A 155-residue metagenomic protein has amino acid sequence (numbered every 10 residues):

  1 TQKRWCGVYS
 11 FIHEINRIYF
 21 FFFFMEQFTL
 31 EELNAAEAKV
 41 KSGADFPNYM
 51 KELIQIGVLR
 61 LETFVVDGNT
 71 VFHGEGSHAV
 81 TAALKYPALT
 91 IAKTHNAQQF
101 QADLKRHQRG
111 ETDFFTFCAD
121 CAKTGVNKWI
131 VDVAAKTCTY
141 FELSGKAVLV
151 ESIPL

Functional and structural regions predicted by a protein language model:
Y9-F24: Short, Lys/Arg-enriched N-terminal segments with co-localized hydrophobic residues within the first ~10-30 amino acids
M25-V58: Long, hydrophobic N-terminal alpha-helical segment
F46-A88: Acidic (E/D-rich), amphipathic helical modules within compact regulatory domains
Y49-E52, L61, F115-D120, K128-V133: A structural feature that tracks compact, well-ordered secondary-structure segments with a strong bias toward
V80-W129: Short, solvent-exposed interaction modules
C138-L155: Glycine-rich, aromatic-bearing surface loops/beta-hairpins
